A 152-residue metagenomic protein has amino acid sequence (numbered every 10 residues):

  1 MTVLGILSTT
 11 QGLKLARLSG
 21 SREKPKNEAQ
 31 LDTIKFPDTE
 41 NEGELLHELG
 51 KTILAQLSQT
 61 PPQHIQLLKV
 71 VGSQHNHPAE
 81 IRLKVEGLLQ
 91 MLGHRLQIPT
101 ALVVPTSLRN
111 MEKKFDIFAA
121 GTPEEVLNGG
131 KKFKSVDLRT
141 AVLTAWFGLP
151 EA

Functional and structural regions predicted by a protein language model:
M1-L4, T9-A152: Phosphate- and other anionic-substrate recognition elements at nucleic-acid/protein interfaces
